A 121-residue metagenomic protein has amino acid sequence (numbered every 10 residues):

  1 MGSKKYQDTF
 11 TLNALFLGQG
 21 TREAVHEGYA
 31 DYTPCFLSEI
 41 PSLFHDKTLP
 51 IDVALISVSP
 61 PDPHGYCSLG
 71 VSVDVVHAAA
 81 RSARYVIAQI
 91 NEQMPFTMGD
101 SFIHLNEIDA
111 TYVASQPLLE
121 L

Functional and structural regions predicted by a protein language model:
M1-L121: Conserved alpha/beta enzyme-core scaffold
